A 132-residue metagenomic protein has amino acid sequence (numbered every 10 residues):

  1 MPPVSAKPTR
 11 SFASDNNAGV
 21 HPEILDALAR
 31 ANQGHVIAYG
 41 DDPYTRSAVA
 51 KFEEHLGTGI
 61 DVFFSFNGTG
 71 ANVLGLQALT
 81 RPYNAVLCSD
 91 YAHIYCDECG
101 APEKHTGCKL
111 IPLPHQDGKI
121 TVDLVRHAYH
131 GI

Functional and structural regions predicted by a protein language model:
M1-A27: N-terminal amphipathic/basic leader segments beginning at the initiator methionine
D15, A31-H35, H55, P82 (+1 more regions): Change "in soluble alpha/beta enzymes" to "in soluble alpha/beta proteins
H21-G68, D90-C96, A101: Conserved N-terminal alpha-helix of the aminotransferase class I/II PLP-enzyme fold
D26-A27, A78-L79, A101-E103, R126-H127: Short, glycine/charged-enriched secondary-structure capping and boundary segments
E53, L74-Y83, A101: Glycine-rich loop at the start of a catalytic domain that most often binds anionic cofactors/ligands
G59, P82-D90, T106: Membrane helical hairpin/interfacial module
I60-T80, K109-G118: Conserved core of the PLP fold type I
H105-I132: PLP-dependent aminotransferase-class I/II
